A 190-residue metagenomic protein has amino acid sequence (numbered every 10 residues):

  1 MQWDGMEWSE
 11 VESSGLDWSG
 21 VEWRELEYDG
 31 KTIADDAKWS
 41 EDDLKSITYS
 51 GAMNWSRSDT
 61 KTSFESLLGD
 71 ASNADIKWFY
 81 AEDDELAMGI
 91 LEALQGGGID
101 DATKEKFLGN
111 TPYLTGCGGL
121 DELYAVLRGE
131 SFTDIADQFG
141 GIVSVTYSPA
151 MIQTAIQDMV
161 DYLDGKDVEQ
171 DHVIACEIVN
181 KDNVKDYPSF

Functional and structural regions predicted by a protein language model:
M1-Y28, I33: Topogenic and prosegment regions of secretory-pathway hydrolases and membrane enzymes
S19, G30, A34, G119 (+1 more regions): Hinge/cleft segment of the Venus flytrap/periplasmic-binding protein
D29-N54: Short beta-strand elements in bilobed, periplasmic/extracellular small-molecule ligand-binding domains
T48-V126: Hydrophobic alpha-helical
A93, G129-E130, F190: Residue-level signal for well-ordered alpha-helical positions
N110-P112, G140-G141, A175: A generic structural signal for alpha->beta connector loops
Y124-D134: Acidic-glycine-rich active-site phosphate/pyrophosphate-binding loop
F132-V145: Rossmann-fold dehydrogenase core element
